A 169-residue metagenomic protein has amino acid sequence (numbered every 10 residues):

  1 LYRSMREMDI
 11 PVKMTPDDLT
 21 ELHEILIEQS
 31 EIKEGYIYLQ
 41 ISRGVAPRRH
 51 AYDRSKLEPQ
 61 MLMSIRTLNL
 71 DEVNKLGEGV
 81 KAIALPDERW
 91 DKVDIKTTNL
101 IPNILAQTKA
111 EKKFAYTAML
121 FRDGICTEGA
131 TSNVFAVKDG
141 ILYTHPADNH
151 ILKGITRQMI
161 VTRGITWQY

Functional and structural regions predicted by a protein language model:
Y2-I25, P47, A51-Y169: Helix-start/capping segments and mature chain N-termini
L26-E31: Phosphate/pyrophosphate-binding loops at sites that engage ATP/ADP/AMP, CoA/4′-phosphopantetheine, polyphosphate
I32-Q40: Ordered, amphipathic secondary-structure segments that act as subunit-interaction surfaces in large macromolecular
